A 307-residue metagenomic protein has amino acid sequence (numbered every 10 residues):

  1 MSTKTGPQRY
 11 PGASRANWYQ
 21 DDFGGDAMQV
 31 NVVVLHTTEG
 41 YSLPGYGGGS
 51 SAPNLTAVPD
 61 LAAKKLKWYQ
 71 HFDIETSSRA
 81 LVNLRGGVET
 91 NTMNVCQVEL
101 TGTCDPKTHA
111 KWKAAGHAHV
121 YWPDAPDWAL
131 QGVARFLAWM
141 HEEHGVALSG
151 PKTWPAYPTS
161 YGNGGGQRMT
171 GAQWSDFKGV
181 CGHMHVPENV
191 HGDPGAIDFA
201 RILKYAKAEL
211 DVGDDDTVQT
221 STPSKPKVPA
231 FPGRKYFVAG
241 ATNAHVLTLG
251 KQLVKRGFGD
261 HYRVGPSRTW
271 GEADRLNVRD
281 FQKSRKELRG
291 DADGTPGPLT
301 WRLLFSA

Functional and structural regions predicted by a protein language model:
S2-L148: Active-site-adjacent loop/helix surface patches within enzyme catalytic domains that shape the substrate-binding cleft
S2-P11, T103-K227, D280, P296-A307: Basic/polar, cationic surfaces and motifs that engage anionic cell-wall and phosphate/carboxylate ligands
L84-R85, A115-D127, G233-A241, R263-R268 (+1 more regions): Second-shell loop/turn segments in exported
N94, E99-C104, G182, V186 (+1 more regions): Glycine-rich, acidic and aromatic/proline-enriched surface loops and short helix-turn segments that act as binding
Q131-A138, A244-K251, K255, E272-K283 (+2 more regions): Solvent-exposed, polar/charged alpha-helical surfaces in well-ordered, non-transmembrane soluble domains, broadly
V212-R268, A273: Acidic, Ser/Thr/Pro/Gly-enriched interdomain connector segments
V228, R234, L288-G290, F305-A307: Post-signal peptide N-terminal regions of Sec-secreted extracellular proteins
D280-A292: Extended, structured, electrostatic nucleic-acid-contact surfaces
